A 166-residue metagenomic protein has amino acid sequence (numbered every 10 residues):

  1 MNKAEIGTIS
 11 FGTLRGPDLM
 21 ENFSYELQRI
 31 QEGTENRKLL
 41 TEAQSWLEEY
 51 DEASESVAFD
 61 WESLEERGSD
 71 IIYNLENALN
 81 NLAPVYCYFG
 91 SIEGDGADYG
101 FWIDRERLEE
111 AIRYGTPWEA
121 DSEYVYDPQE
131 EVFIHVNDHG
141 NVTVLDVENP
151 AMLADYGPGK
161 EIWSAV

Functional and structural regions predicted by a protein language model:
M1-V166: Acidic interaction surfaces
